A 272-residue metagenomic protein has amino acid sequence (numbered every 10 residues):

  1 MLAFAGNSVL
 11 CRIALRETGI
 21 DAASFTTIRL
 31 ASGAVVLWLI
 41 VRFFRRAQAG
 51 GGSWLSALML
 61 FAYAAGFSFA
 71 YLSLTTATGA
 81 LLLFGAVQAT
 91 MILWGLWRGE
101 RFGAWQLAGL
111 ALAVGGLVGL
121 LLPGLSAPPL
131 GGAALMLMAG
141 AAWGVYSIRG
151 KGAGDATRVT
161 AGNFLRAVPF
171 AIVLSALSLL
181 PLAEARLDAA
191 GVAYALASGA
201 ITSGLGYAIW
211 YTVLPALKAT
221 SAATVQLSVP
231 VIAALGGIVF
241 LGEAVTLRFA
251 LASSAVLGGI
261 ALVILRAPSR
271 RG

Functional and structural regions predicted by a protein language model:
M1-T27, L58, A62-G66, G115 (+4 more regions): Glycine-/small-residue-enriched transmembrane alpha-helix faces in small-molecule transporters and effluxers
A3, F44-F84, I92, L112-G119 (+1 more regions): Specific transmembrane alpha-helical segments of multi-pass solute transporters/efflux pumps, especially DMT/EamA
A5, V9, A31, W38 (+11 more regions): Hydrophobic/small/kink-forming positions within alpha-helical transmembrane segments of polytopic membrane proteins
V9-D21, L72, V118-L130, S178-A195 (+2 more regions): Membrane-interface helix termini and inter-helical loops of multi-pass transporters
A14, F25, R29, A70 (+6 more regions): Hydrophobic/aromatic residues within transmembrane alpha-helices of multi-pass small-molecule transporters
A23-L39, Q106-L112, G131, L135-M138 (+4 more regions): Hydrophobic alpha-helical transmembrane segments of multi-pass integral membrane proteins, especially transporters
S24-V35, S68-R101, L107, A139 (+1 more regions): Specific alpha-helical transmembrane segments that line the substrate/conduction pathway and gating interfaces
L37, L60, F102-L122, A139-A141 (+4 more regions): Hydrophobic transmembrane alpha-helices of multi-pass small-molecule transport proteins
